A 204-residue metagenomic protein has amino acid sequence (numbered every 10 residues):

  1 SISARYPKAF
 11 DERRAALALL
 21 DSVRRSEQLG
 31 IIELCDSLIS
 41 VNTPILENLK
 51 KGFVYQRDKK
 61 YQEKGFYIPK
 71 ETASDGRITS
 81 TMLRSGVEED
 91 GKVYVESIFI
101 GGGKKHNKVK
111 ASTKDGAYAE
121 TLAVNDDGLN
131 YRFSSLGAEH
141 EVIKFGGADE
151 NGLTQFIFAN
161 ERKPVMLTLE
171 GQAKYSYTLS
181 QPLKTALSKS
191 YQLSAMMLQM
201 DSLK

Functional and structural regions predicted by a protein language model:
S3-A15: Short solvent-exposed coil/turn linkers within tandem alpha-helical repeat scaffolds
L19-K50: Alpha-helical linker/edge segments of TPR/alpha-solenoid repeat scaffolds and analogous pre-/post-domain helices
L38-R77, M82-S85: Extracytoplasmic/secretory-pathway proteins
G76-H106: Contiguous beta-strand segments within globular domains
I98-K105, R132-S135, F158: His-enriched metal-coordination microenvironments in redox/metal-binding proteins
G103-N130: Extended low-complexity, serine/threonine- and proline-enriched intrinsically disordered segments
T113-A119, Q155-K163: A short, structured loop/turn motif at beta-sheet edges
L129-T154, R162-K204: Internal interaction segment
